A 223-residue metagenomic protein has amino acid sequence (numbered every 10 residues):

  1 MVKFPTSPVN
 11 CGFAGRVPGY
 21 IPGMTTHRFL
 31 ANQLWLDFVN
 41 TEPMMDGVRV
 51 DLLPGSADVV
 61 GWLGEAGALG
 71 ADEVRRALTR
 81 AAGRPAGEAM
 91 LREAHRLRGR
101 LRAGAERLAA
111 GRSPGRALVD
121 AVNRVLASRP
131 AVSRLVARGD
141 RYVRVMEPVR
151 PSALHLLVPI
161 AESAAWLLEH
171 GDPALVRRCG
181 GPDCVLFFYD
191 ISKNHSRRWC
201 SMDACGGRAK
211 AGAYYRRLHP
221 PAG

Functional and structural regions predicted by a protein language model:
M1-R177, G223: Short helix-coil boundary/hinge micro-motifs
G19, R141, F188, A213-Y214: Intrinsically disordered, low-complexity N-terminal regions enriched in serine/proline/glycine with scattered basic
L53, V136, K193, Y214-Y215: Short amphipathic alpha-helical leader/targeting segments
G64, R216-H219: A generic structural signal for secondary-structure junctions that act as hinges or helix/strand caps at the edges
R80, Y214-R217: Alpha-helix termini
L156-G212, H219-G223: BZIP DNA-binding basic region
